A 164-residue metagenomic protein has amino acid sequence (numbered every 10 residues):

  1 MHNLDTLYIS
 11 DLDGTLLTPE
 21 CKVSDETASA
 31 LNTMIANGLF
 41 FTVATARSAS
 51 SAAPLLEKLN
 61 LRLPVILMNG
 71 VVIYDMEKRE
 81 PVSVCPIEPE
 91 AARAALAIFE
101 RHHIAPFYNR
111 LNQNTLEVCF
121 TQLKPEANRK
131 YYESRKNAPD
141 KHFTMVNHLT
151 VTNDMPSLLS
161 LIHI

Functional and structural regions predicted by a protein language model:
N3-L4, N37: Short loop/turn elements that form and flank the Walker-type P-loop nucleotide-binding site in RecA-like NTPase cores
L4-T6, L61: Short loop/turn microsegments at loop-to-beta-strand junctions
T6-P19: Asp-based phosphoryl-transfer active-site loop
K22: Residue-level recognition of oxygen-bearing side chains
D25-E133: Active-site phosphate-binding/coordination module
K124-L149: Acidic, His- and aromatic-enriched active-site or binding-groove loops in soluble protein domains that engage sugars
I162-I164: Conserved small/polar residues in nucleotide/adenosyl-binding loops
